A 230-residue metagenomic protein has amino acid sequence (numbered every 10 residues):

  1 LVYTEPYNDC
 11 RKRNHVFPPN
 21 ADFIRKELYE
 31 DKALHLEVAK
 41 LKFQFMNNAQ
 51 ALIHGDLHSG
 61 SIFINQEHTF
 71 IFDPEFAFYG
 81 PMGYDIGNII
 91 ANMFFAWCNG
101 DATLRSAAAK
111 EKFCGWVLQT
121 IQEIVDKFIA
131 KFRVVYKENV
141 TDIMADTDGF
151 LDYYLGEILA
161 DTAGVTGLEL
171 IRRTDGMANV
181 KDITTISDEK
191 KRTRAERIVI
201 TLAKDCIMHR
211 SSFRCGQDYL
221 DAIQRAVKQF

Functional and structural regions predicted by a protein language model:
L1-H54, N65: ATP-dependent phospho-/nucleotidyl transfer catalytic cores
L52, F70-D73: Pre-DFG segment of protein kinase catalytic domains
D56, S61, D73: Conserved catalytic-loop position in the HRD/HxD motif
I62, Y79-P81, C98: Conserved protein kinase catalytic core
T69, A77-Y79, V180: Activation segment
G83-N139, T166-I183: Active-site activation/catalytic loop segments of kinase-like enzymes and analogous catalytic loops in related
K131-D146, S211-R214: Surface-exposed helix-capping loop/turn segments at secondary-structure junctions
G149-F230: ATP/Mg2+ or Mg2+-diphosphate-binding catalytic cores that bind nucleotide phosphates or diphosphates via glycine-rich
